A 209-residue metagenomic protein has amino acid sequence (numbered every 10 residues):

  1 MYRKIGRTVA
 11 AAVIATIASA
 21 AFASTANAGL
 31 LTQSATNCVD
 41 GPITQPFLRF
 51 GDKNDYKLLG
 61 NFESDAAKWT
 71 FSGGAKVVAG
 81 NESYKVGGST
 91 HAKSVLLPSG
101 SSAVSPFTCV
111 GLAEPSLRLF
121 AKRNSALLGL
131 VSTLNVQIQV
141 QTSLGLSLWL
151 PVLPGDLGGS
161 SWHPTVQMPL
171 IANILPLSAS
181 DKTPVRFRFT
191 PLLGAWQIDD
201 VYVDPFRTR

Functional and structural regions predicted by a protein language model:
M1-A10: Bacterial N-terminal signal peptides that target proteins for export
T16-A26: C-terminal segment of classical bacterial N-terminal signal peptides
G29-S34, V39-D40, D55-S94: Extracellular glycan-recognition surfaces and repeat-rich motifs
T32, T190-R209: Extracellular carbohydrate recognition
L48, Q141-K182, T190-Q197: Extracellular carbohydrate recognition and processing domains and analogous Trp-centered ligand-binding platforms
F62, P115-R123, T183-P191: Extracellular beta-strand-rich recognition modules
T70-F71, P98, V110-E114, K122-T133 (+1 more regions): Extended, low-complexity, turn-rich repeat/linker tracts enriched in Gly/Pro/Ser/Thr and Asp/Glu that occur
S89-S116: Short beta-strands within extracellular/lumenal beta-sheet-rich domains
